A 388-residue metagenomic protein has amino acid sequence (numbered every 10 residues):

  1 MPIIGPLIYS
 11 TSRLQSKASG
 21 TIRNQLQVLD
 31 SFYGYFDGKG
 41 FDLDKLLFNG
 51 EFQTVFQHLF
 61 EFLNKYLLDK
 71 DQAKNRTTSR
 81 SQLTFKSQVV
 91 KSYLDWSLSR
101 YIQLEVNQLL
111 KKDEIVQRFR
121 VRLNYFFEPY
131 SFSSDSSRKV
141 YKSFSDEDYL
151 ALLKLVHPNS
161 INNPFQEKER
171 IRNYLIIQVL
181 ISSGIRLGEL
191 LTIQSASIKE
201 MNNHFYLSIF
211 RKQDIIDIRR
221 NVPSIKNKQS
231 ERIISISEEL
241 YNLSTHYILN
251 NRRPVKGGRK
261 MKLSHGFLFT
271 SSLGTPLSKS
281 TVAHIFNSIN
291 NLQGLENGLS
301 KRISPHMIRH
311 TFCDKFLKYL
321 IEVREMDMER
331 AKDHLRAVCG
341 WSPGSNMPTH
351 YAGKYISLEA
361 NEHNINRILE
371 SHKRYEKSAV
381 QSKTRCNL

Functional and structural regions predicted by a protein language model:
L14-N107, I236, F286: Non-catalytic DNA-binding core/recognition domains of DNA-processing enzymes
K91, I171-G188: Short pre-functional
Q103-L104, L180-F205: Short, charged phosphate-coordinating catalytic segments
R122-E169: Long, amphipathic, Lys/Arg-enriched alpha-helical "connector/arm" segment
N162-N163, T275, A283-A337, W341-G344: Short, basic (Lys/Arg/His-rich) helix/loop patches that form interaction surfaces in the mid-to-C-terminal regions
I193-N242: Conserved tyrosine-mediated DNA breakage-rejoining catalytic core shared by Y-recombinases
S237-S300: Active-site/catalytic core of tyrosine-dependent DNA strand-transfer enzymes
C339-S371, Y375: Catalytic-site neighborhood detector that most strongly recognizes the C-terminal catalytic loop/helix of tyrosine
